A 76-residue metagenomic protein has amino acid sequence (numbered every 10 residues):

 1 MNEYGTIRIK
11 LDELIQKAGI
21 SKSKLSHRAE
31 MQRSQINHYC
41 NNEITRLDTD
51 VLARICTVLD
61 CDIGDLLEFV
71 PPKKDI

Functional and structural regions predicted by a protein language model:
M1-G19: A short, Lys/Arg-rich alpha-helix, primarily the initiator
D12, S23, A53: Residues within the helices of the helix-turn-helix
I15, S26, C56: The alpha-helix within a helix-turn-helix
Q16, E30, N41, P71: Residue-level detection of the helix-turn-helix DNA-binding "recognition helix"
G19-H38: Short alpha-helical DNA-recognition segment
Q35, N41-A53: Amphipathic, hydrophobic secondary-structure cores in small proteins
H38, L67-I76: Short, charged recognition helix plus adjacent turn of helix-turn-helix-like nucleic-acid-binding domains
D50-D65: DNA major-groove recognition helix of helix-turn-helix/homeodomain DNA-binding modules
